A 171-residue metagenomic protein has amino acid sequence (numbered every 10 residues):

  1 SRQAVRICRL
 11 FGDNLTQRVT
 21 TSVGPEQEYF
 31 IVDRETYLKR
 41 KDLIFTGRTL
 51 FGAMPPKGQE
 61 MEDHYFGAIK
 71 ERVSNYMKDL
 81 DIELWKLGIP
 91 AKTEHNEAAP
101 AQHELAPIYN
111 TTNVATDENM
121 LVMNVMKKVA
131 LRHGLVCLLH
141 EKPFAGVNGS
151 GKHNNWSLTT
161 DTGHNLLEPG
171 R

Functional and structural regions predicted by a protein language model:
S1-L139, F144-R171: Glycine-rich, acidic/polar active-site loops that bind/position phosphate-bearing ligands
